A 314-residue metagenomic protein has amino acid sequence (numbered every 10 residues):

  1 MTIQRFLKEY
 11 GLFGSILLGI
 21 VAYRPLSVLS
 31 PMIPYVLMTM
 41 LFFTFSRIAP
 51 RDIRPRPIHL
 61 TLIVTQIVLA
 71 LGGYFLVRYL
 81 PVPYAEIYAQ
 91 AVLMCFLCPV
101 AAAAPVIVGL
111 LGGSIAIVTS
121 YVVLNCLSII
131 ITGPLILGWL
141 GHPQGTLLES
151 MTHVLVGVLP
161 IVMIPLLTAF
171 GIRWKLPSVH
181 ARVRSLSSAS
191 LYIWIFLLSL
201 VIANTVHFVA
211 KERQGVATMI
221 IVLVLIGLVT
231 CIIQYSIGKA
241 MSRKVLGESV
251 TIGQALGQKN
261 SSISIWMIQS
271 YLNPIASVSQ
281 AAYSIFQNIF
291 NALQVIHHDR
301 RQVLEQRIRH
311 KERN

Functional and structural regions predicted by a protein language model:
M1-N314: Alpha-helical transmembrane segments of multi-pass small-molecule/ion transporters
